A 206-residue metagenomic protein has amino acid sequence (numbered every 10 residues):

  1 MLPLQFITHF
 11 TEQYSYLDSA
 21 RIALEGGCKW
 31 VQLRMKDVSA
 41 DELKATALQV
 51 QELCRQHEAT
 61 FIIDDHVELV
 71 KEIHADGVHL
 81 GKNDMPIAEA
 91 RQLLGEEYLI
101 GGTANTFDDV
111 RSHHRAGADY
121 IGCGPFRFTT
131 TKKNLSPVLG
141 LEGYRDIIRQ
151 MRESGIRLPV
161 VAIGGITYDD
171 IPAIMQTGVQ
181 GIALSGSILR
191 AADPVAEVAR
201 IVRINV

Functional and structural regions predicted by a protein language model:
M1-M85, Q92-F107, R111-Y120, D146 (+4 more regions): Conserved N-terminal beta1-alpha1 strand-loop-helix module at the mouth
L33, V70, F128-N134: A short acidic, helix-capping loop that chelates divalent metal ions and anchors anionic groups
F61, R127-F128: Aromatic-residue hotspot detector
K132-I148: Substrate-recognition "cap/lid" segment bordering the active-site pocket of phosphatases
I163, S185: Short hydrophobic "strand-cap" motifs at the C-terminus of beta-strands
Q180-G181: C-terminal structural segments of small proteins and small subunits
